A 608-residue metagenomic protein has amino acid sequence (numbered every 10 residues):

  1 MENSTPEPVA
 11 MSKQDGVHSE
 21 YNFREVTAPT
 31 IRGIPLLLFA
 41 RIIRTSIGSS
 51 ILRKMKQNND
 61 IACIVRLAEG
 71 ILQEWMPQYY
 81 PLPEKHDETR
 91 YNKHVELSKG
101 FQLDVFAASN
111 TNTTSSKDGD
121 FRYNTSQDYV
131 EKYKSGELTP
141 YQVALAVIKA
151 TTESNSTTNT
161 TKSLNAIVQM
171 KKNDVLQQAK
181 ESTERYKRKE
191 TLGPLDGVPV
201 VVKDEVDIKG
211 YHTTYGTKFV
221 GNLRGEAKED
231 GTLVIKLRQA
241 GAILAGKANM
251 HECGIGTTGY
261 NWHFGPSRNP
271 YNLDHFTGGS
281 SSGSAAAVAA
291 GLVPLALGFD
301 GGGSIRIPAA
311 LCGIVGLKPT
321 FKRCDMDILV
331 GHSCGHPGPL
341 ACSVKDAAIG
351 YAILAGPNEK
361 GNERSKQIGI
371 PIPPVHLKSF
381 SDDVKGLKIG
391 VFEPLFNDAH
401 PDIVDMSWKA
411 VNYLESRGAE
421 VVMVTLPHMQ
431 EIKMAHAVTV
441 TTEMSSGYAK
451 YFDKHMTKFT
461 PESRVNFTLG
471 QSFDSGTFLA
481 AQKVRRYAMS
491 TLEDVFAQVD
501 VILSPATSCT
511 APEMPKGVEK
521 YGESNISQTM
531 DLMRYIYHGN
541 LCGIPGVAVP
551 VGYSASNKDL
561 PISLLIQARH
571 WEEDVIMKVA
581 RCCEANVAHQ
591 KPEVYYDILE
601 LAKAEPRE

Functional and structural regions predicted by a protein language model:
M1-Q177, E184, S416, P592-E608: An N-terminal boundary/leader segment
L36, A40, S126-K134, I148 (+4 more regions): Serine-dependent amide/ester hydrolase catalytic core
H94, Q102, E181, R185-T214 (+4 more regions): Conserved small-residue hinge/capping positions at short loops/turns that sit at secondary-structure boundaries within
K99, D104-K117, D196-V220, K378 (+5 more regions): Short helix-loop capping/hinge segments that flank enzyme active sites or metal/cofactor-binding pockets
V147, V175, A347, I389 (+4 more regions): Residue-level signal for inorganic ion chemistry
A227-L354, N358, N540-L565: Short glycine/serine-rich loop segments
I314-A410, A585-E608: A short helix-breaking turn/cap at a secondary-structure junction
P339, L560-H570, I576-E584: Short, well-ordered beta-strand elements
